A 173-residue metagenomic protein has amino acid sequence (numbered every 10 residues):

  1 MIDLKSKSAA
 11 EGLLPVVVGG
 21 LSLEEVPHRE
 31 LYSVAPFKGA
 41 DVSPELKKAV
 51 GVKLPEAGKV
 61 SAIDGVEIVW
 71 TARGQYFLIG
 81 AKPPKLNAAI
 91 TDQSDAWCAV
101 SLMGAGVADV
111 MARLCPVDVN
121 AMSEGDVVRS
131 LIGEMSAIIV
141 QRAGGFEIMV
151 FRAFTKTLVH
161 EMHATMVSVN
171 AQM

Functional and structural regions predicted by a protein language model:
M1-M173: Basic, glycine/lysine-rich polyanion-binding surfaces/domains
